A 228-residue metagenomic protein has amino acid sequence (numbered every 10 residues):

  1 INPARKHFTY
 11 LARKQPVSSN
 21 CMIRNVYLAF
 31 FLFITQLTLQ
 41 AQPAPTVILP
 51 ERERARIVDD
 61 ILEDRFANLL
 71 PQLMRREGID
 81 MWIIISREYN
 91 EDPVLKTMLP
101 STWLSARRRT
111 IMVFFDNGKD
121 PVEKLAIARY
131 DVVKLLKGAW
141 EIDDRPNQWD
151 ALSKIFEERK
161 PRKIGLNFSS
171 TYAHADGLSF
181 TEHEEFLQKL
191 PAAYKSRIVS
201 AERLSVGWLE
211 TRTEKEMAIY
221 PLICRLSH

Functional and structural regions predicted by a protein language model:
P3, F8-L11: Short hydrophobic targeting helices and cationic amphipathic motifs that mediate membrane/organellar targeting
H7, Q15-P16, L37: Cationic, low-complexity basic patches in intrinsically disordered or flexible, solvent-exposed regions
A12, S18, V206-G207: Short, charged low-complexity linear motifs
R13, Q40-Q42: Compositionally biased, intrinsically disordered/low-complexity regions enriched for serine, proline and threonine
N25-T38: Bacterial N-terminal signal peptides
Q42-H228: A composition/biophysics-driven feature that prefers long, compositionally simple stretches
